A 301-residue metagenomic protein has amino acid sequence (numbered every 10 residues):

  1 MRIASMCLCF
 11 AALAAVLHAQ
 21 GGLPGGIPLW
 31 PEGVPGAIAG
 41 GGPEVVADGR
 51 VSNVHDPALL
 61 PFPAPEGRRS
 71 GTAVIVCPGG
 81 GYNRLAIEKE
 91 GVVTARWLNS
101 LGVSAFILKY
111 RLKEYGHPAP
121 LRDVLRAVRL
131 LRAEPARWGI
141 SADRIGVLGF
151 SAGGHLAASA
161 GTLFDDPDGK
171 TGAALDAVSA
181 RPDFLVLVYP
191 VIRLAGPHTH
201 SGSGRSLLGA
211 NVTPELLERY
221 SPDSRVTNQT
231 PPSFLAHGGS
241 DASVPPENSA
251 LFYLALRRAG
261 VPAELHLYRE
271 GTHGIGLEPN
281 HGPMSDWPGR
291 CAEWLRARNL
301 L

Functional and structural regions predicted by a protein language model:
G21-R68: N-terminal cap/lid segment of alpha/beta-hydrolase-fold proteins
P57, T171-L175, A210-R225, T230-P231: Active-site nucleophile elbow and catalytic-triad environment of alpha/beta-hydrolase enzymes
S70-G79: Short beta-strand element of the alpha/beta-hydrolase
P78-N83, G239: Active-site glycine-rich loops that stabilize anionic/oxyanionic intermediates across multiple enzyme folds
L85-V93, F106-A142, P279-D286: Catalytic nucleophile-loop/oxyanion-hole region of alpha/beta-hydrolase and closely related hydrolase-like folds
R126-H200, L217-E218, P222: Primarily recognizes the serine-hydrolase "nucleophile elbow" in alpha/beta-hydrolase and SGNH/GDSL folds
L235-H237, D241: Short beta-strand/loop motif that positions the catalytic acidic residue of the alpha/beta-hydrolase fold
A236, P246-L301: C-terminal catalytic histidine-bearing segment of alpha/beta-hydrolase fold enzymes
